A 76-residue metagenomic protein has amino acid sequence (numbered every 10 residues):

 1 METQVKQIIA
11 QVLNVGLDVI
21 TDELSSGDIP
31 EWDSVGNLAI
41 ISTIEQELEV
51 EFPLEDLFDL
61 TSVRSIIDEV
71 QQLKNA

Functional and structural regions predicted by a protein language model:
M1-W32, A39-I41, E47, E51-A76: Phosphopantetheine-dependent thiolation modules in NRPS/PKS and related acyl-activating systems
